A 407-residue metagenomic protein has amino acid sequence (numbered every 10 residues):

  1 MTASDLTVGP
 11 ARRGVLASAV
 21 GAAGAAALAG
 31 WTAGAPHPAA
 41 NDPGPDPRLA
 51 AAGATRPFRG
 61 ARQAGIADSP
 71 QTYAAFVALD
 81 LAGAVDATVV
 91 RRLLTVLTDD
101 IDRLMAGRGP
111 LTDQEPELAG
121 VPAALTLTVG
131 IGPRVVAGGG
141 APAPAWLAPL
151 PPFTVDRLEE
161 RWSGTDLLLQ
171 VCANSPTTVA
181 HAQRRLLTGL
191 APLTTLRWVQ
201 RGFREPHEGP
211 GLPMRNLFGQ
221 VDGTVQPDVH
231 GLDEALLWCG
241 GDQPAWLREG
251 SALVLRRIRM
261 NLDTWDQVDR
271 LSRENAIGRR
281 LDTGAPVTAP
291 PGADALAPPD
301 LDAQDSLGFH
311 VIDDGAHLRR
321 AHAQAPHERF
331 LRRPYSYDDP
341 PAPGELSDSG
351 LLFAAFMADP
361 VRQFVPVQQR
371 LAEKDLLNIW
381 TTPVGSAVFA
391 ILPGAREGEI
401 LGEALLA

Functional and structural regions predicted by a protein language model:
M1-P10: N-terminal secretory signal peptides
G14-A407: Long, histidine/aromatic-enriched segments associated with O2/redox biology
